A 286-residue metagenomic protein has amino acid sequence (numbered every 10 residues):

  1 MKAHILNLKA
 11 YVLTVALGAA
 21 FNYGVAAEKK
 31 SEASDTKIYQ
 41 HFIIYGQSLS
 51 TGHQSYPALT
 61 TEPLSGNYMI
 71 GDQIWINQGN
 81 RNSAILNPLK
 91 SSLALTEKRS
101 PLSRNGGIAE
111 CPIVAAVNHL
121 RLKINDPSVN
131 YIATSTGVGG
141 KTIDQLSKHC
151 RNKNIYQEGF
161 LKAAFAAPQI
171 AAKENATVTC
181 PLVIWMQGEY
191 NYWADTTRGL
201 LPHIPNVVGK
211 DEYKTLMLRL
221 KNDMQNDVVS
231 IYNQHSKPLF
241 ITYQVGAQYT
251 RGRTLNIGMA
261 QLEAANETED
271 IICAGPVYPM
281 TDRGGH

Functional and structural regions predicted by a protein language model:
K2-V12: Bacterial N-terminal signal peptides that target proteins for export
Y11-A20: Bacterial N-terminal signal peptides
N22-A26: Sec/Tat signal peptide C-region and signal peptidase I cleavage site
K29-H286: Cell-envelope and extracellular/periplasmic
